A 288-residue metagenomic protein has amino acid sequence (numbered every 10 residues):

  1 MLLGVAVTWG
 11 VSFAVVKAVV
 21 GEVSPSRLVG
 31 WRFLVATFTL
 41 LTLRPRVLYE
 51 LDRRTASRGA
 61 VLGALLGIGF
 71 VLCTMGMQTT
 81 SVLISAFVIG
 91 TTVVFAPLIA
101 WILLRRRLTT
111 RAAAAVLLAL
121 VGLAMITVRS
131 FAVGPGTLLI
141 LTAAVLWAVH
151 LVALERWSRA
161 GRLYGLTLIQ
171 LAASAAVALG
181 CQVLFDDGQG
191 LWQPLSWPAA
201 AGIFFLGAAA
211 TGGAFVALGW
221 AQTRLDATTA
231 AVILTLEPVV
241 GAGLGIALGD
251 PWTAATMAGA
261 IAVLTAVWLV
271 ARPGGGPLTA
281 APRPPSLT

Functional and structural regions predicted by a protein language model:
M1-G30, A64, I68, L72 (+3 more regions): Glycine-/small-residue-enriched transmembrane alpha-helix faces in small-molecule transporters and effluxers
M1-G4, T37-L62, I102-A113, S130-P135 (+5 more regions): Membrane-interface interhelical linkers
T8, S12-V16, L41-I89, P97 (+2 more regions): Specific transmembrane alpha-helical segments of multi-pass solute transporters/efflux pumps, especially DMT/EamA
G21-I68, F95-I99, L146-A153, T167-D187 (+2 more regions): Transmembrane alpha-helices of multi-pass small-molecule transport proteins
R27-F38, L65-L66, F70, T74-R107 (+3 more regions): Specific alpha-helical transmembrane segments that line the substrate/conduction pathway and gating interfaces
V29-W31, S85-T92, A153-A176, A208-I246: Helix-helix packing/entry segments at the starts of transmembrane helices
F33, A199, T235-T288: C-terminal-most transmembrane helix of multi-pass membrane proteins
L40, L66, L108-T127, A144-W147 (+3 more regions): Hydrophobic transmembrane alpha-helices of multi-pass small-molecule transport proteins
